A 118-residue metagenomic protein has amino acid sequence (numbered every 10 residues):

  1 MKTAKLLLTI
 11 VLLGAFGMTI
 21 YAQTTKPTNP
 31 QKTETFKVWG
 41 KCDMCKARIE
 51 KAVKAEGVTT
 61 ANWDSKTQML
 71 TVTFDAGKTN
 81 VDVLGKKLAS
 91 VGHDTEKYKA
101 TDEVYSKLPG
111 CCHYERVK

Functional and structural regions predicted by a protein language model:
M1-P27: Bacterial Sec-dependent N-terminal signal peptides
T25-T33, D94: Charged, low-complexity, helix/coiled-coil-prone segments
P30-E34, K66-M69: Acidic/histidine-rich, surface-exposed loop or edge segments in extracytoplasmic proteins
T35-C45: Short, surface-exposed ligand-recognition loops at beta-strand->loop->(often short) alpha-helix junctions that present
D43-K86: N-terminal, post-signal-peptide region of Sec/Tat-exported proteins
G92-V104: Conserved short beta-strand edge segments in small beta-sheet-based binding/regulatory domains
S106-K118: Short, low-order "capping/linker" segments at domain edges
